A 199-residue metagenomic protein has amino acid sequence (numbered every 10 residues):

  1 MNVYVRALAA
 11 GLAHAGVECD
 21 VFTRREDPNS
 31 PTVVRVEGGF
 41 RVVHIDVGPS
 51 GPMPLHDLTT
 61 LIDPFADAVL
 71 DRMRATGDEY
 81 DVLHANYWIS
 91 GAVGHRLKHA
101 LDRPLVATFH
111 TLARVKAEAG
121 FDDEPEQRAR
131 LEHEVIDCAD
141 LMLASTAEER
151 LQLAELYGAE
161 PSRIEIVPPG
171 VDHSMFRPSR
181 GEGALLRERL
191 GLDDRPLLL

Functional and structural regions predicted by a protein language model:
M1-V42: N-terminal subdomain of nucleotide-sugar transferases
R25, E148, G170: Carbohydrate-associated surface elements
R72-S90, G94, P104: Short N-terminal targeting/anchoring amphipathic segment
H84, C138-T146: A short beta-strand/loop micro-motif in the catalytic core of glycosyltransferases that engages the nucleotide-sugar
P104-V106, R114-E134: Nucleotide-sugar donor phosphate/pyrophosphate-binding loop at the beta->alpha transition of glycosyltransferases
P168-R177: Short beta-strand->alpha-helix junction loop in the catalytic core of nucleotide-activated group-transfer enzymes
R177-G191: A short helix/loop element that forms part of the nucleotide-sugar donor recognition site in Leloir-type
L192-L199: Conserved donor-binding/catalytic core segment of Leloir-type glycosyltransferases
